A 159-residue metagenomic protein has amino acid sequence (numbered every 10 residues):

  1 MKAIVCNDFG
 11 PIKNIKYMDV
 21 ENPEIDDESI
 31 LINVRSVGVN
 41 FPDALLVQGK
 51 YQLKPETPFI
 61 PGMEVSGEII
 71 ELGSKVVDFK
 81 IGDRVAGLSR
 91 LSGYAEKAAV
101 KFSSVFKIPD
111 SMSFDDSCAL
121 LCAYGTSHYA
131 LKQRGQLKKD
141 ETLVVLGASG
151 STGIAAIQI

Functional and structural regions predicted by a protein language model:
K16, E28, M63, F102 (+1 more regions): Exposed loop/turn and edge beta-strand positions of beta-sandwich/beta-sheet ligand-binding modules
E21-G38, K50-S92: Glycine-rich beta-strand-centered segment in the early N-terminal region that forms part of a ligand/cofactor-binding
N40, S151: NAD(P)H-binding Rossmann-fold N-terminus in SDR/SDR-like oxidoreductases, specifically the glycine-rich beta1-alpha1
P42-Q48: Cytochrome P450 core scaffold surrounding the K-helix E-X-X-R motif and the conserved "meander" helix-loop region
L45, A86-G147: NAD(P)H dinucleotide-binding glycine-rich loop of Rossmann-like/cofactor-binding domains, especially the beta1-alpha1
S149, I157: N-terminal Rossmann NAD(P)H-binding glycine-rich loop of SDR-like oxidoreductase domains
